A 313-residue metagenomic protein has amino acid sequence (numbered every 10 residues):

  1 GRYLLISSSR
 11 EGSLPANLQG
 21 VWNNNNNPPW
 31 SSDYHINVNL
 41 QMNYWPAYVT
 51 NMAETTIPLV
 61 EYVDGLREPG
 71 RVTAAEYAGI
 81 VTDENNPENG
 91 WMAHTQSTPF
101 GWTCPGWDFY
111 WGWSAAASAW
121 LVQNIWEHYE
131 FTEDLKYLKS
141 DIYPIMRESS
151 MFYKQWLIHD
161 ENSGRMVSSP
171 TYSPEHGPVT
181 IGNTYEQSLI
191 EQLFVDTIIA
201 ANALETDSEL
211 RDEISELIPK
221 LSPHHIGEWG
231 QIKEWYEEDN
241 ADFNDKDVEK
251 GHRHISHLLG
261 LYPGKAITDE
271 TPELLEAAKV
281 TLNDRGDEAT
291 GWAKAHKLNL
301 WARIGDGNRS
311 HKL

Functional and structural regions predicted by a protein language model:
R2-A116, T132, M151-Q155: Catalytic cores of extracellular degradative/oxidative enzymes
R2-S8, S118-W126, Y143-Y153, G307: Extended, hydrophobic/aromatic-rich amphipathic alpha-helical segments that build helical scaffolds
S8, T171, G264-A266: Structured loops at beta-to-helix junctions and adjacent beta-edge loops in soluble globular domains
R10, L14, G177, D247-K250 (+1 more regions): Short, functionally important structural connectors and interaction interfaces within domains
G12-G20, L138-D141, I158-S168, T206-L210: Short, glycine/acidic-rich hinge or "gate" loops at secondary-structure transitions that mediate conformational
Q19-S32, I80-D108, G164-Y185, I232-K250 (+1 more regions): Carbohydrate-binding/catalytic loop surfaces
I36-N39, A47-V72, D83-N86, F109-L135 (+2 more regions): Active-site core of glycosidic bond-cleaving carbohydrate-active enzymes
E148-A200: Acidic/histidine-rich catalytic neighborhood
